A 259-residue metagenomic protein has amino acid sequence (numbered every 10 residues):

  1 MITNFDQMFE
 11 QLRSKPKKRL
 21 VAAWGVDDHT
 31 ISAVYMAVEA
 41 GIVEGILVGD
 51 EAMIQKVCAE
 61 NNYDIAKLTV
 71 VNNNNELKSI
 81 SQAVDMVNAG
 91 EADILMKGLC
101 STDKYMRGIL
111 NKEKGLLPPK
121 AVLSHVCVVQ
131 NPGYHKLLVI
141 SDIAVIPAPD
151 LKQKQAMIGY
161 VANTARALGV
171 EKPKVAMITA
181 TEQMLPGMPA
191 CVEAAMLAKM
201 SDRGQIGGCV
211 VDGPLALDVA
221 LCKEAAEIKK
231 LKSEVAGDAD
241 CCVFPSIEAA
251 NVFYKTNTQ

Functional and structural regions predicted by a protein language model:
M1-P245, A249-Q259: Anion-binding alpha/beta catalytic cores of soluble intermediary-metabolism enzymes, centered on
